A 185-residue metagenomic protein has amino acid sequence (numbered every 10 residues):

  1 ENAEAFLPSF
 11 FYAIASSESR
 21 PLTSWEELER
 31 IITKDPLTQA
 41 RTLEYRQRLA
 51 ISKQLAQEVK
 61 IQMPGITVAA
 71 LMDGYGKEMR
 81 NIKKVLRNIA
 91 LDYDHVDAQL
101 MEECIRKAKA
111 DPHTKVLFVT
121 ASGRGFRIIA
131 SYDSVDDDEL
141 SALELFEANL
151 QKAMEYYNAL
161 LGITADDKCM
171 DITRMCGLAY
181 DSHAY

Functional and structural regions predicted by a protein language model:
E1-R87: DNA replication initiation on ssDNA origins
S17-P21, G125, H183-Y185: A short acidic, often aromatic-flanked loop/helix-cap motif at beta-alpha or helix-coil junctions that lines enzyme
K83-V85, S122, C169-I172: A short, structural micro-pattern
V85-D97: Acidic di-acidic motifs
A90-L91, K109, K115-L140, L145 (+1 more regions): Histidine-centered divalent-metal-coordination microenvironment in nucleic-acid enzymes
V96-T114: Short amphipathic alpha-helix segments
C104-K107, Y132-I163, A184: Helical (often loop-to-helix) elements that flank the catalytic cores of nucleotide-handling enzymes
A159-Y185: Basic/polar, cationic surfaces and motifs that engage anionic cell-wall and phosphate/carboxylate ligands
